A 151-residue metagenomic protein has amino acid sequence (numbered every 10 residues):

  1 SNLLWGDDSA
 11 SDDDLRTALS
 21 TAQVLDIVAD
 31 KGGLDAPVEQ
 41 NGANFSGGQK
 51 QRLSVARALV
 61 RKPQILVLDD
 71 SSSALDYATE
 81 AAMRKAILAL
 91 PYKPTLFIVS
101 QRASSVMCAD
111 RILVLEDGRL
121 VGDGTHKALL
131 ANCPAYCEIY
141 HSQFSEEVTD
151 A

Functional and structural regions predicted by a protein language model:
S1-Q40, R84-K85, K93: ABC ATPase nucleotide-binding domain helical subdomain, centered on the C-loop/LSGGQ "ABC signature"
L25-L53, L68-S71, L75-A78, E146-A151: ABC-fold ATPase nucleotide-binding domain signature/coupling loops
K31, K85, A89, M107-A151: C-terminal portion of ABC ATPase nucleotide-binding domains
S46, L53-A58, A82, I98: ABC ATPase nucleotide-binding domain "signature" region
V60-Q64, K93: A short, proline-enriched helix->beta-strand linker immediately N-terminal to the Walker B motif in ABC-type P-loop
D76-A86: Conserved D-loop/post-Walker B switch-helix segment of ABC ATPase nucleotide-binding domains
A89-I98, V106: Conserved catalytic loops of ABC-family nucleotide-binding domains
V99-S104, D117: The feature captures the ABC ATPase H-loop/switch
